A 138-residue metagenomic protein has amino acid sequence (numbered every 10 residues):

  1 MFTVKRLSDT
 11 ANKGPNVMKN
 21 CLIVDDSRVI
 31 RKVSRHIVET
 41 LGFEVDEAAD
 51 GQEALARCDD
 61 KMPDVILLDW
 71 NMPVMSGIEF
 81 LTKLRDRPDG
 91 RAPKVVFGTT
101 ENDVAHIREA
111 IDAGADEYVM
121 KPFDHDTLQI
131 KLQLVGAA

Functional and structural regions predicted by a protein language model:
K32-T40: Charged docking surfaces used in two-component/phosphorelay signaling
G42-A49, R57: Short hydrophobic/Thr-rich beta-strand motif most characteristic of the beta2 strand and flanking loop of CheY-like
D50-E53, S76-T82: Acidic catalytic/metal-coordinating carboxylates
K61-L67: Active-site beta3 strand of CheY-like receiver
M72: Receiver (REC) domain active-site loop signature in two-component systems and cognate sites in sensor histidine kinases
E79, N102-E117: Alpha4 helix (beta4-alpha4-beta5 surface) of REC/receiver domains from two-component response regulators
F123-L132: C-terminal output helix
